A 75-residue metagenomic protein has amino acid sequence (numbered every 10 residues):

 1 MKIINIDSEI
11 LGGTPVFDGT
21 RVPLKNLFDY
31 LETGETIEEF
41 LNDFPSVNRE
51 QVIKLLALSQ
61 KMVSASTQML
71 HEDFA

Functional and structural regions predicted by a protein language model:
M1-A75: Small, basic N-terminal interaction modules of short regulatory proteins
